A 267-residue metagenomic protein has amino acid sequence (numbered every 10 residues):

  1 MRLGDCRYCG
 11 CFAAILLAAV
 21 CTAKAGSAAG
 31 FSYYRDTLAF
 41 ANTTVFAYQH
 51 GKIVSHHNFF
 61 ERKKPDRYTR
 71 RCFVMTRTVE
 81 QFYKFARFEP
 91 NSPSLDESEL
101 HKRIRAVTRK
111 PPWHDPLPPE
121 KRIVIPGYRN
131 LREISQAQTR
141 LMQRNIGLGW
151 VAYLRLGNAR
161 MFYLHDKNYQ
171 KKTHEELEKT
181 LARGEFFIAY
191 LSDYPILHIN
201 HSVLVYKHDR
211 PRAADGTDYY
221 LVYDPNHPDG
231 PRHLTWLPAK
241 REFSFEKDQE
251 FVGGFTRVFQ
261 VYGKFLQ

Functional and structural regions predicted by a protein language model:
M1-F12: Bacterial N-terminal signal peptides that target proteins for export
G10-V20: Bacterial N-terminal signal peptides
A23-A28: Boundary at the C-terminal end of the N-terminal hydrophobic targeting segment
G30-K167: Cysteine-nucleophile protease catalytic domains, especially the papain-like/related folds used in DUB/UBL proteases
H165-P211: Active-site-adjacent substructure of cysteine-protease-like catalytic cores
Y194-Q267: Active-site signature of cysteine proteases
